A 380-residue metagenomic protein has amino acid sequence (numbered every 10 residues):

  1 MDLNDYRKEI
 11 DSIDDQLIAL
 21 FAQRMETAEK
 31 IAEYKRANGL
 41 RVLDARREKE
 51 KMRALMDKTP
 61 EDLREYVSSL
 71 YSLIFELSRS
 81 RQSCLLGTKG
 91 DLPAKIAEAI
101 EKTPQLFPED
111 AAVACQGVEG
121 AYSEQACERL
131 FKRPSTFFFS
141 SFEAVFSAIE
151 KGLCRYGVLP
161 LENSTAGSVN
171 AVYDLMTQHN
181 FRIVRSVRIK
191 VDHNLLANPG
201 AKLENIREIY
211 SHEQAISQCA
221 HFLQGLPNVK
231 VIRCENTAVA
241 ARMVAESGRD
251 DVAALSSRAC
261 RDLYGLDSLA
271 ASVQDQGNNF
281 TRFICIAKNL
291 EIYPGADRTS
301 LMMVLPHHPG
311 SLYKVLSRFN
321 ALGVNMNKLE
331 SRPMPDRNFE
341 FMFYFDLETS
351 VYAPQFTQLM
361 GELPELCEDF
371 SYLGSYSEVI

Functional and structural regions predicted by a protein language model:
M1-I380: Domain-level signature for soluble enzymes in the chorismate/prephenate branch of the shikimate pathway
